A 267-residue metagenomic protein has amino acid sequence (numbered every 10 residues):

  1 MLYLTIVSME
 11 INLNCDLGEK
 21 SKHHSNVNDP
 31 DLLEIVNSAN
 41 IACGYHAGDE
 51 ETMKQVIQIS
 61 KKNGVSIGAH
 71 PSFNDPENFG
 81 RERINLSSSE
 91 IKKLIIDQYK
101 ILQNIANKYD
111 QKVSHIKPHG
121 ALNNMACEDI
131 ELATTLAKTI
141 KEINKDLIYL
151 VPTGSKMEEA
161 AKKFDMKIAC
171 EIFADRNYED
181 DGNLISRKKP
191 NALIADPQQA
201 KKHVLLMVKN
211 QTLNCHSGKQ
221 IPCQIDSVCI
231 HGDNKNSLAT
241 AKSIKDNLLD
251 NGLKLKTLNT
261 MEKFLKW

Functional and structural regions predicted by a protein language model:
D16, H70, I116, I230: Conserved, mostly hydrophobic/aromatic
S21-K54: A short alpha/beta connector and helix-capping loop motif
P30-E34, Q55-G68, N107: Acidic (Asp/Glu)-rich catalytic clusters
I41-H46, M125, D146-T153: Catalytic beta/alpha-barrel core
P76-Y109: Glycine/small-residue-rich loop that forms an oxyanion/phosphate-binding "nest" at active or ligand-binding sites
D129-T135: Charged helix-capping and loop-helix junction motifs
G154-T212: Active-site rim beta-loop-alpha module in soluble metabolic enzymes
S186-A192, D196-W267: C-terminal alpha-helical cap/extension of soluble enzyme domains
